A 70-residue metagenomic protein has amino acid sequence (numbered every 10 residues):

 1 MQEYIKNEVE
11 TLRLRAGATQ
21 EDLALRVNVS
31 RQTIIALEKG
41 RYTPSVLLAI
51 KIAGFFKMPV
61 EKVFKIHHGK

Functional and structural regions predicted by a protein language model:
M1-R15: A short, Lys/Arg-rich alpha-helix, primarily the initiator
L14, L25, G54: Alpha-helical residues within the helix-turn-helix
G17-A36: Short alpha-helical DNA-recognition segment
Q32, Y42, E61: Key DNA-contact positions within bacterial/archaeal DNA-binding proteins
R41-K51: Short, basic-rich loop-to-helix N-cap that marks the start of a DNA-contacting helix
G54, F64-K70: Short, charged recognition helix plus adjacent turn of helix-turn-helix-like nucleic-acid-binding domains
